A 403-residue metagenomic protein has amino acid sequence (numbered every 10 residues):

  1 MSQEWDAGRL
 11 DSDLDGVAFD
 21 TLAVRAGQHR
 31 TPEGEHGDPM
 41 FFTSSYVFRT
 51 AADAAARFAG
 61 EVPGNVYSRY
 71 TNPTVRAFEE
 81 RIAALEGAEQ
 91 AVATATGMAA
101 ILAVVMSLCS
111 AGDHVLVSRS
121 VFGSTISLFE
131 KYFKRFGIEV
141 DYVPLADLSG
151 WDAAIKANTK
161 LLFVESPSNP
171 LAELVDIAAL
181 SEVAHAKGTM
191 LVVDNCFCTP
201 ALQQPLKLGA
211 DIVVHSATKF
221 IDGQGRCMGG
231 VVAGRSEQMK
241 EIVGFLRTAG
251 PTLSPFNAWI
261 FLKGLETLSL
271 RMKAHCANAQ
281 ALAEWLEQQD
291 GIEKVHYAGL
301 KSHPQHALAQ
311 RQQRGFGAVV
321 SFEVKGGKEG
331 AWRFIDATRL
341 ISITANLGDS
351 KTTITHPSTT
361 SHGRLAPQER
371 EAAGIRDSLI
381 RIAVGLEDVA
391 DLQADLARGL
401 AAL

Functional and structural regions predicted by a protein language model:
M1-G8, E130-K131, E139-D141, A157-K160 (+1 more regions): PLP-dependent enzyme catalytic core of the Aspartate aminotransferase-like
S2-D15, A23-P32, Q90-G291, H296: Conserved PLP-enzyme active-site core in the AAT-like
S2-N72, E80: N-terminal "arm"/small-domain region of PLP-dependent enzymes with the aminotransferase-like
Q28, F42-F48, F197, K219 (+7 more regions): Glycine-rich beta-alpha junction loops
T31, V47-A51, M239-K240, G327-G330 (+2 more regions): Short, acidic Gly/Pro/Ser/Thr-rich loop/turn segments
T50-A99, S124-K131: Conserved N-terminal alpha-helix of the aminotransferase class I/II PLP-enzyme fold
L85, L286-D290, T338: Acidic-histidine catalytic/liganding microenvironments
K294-I380, V384: Conserved C-terminal alpha-helix-loop-beta "cap" of PLP-dependent enzymes that closes/shapes the active-site mouth
